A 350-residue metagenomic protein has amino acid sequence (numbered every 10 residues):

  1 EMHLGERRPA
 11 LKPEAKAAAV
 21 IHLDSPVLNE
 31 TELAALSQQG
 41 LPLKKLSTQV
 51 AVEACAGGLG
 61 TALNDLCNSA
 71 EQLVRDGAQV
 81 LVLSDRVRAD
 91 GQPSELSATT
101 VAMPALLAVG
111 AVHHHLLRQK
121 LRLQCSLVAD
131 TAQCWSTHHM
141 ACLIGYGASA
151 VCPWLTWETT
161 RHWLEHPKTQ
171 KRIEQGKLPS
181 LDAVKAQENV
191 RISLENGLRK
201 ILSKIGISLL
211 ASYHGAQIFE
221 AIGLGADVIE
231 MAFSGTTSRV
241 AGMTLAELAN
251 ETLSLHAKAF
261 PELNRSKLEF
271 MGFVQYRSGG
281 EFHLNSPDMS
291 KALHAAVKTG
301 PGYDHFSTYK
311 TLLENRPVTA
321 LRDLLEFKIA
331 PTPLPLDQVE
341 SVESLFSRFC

Functional and structural regions predicted by a protein language model:
E1-G58, S69-L73, G77-A78, H139-M140 (+4 more regions): Flexible, glycine-rich loop/tail regions that form catalytic "lids" or insertion modules at the edges of active sites
L43-K45, V80-L83, Q124-V128, A150: Structural preference for beta-strand elements that scaffold enzyme active sites
D76-Q79, S84-A98, Q124: C-terminal amphipathic alpha-helical interaction region
D85, V112, L143, L209: Conserved, mostly hydrophobic/aromatic
R86-R88, A132, A148, L155-T160: Short, ordered loop/turn segments at secondary-structure junctions
D90-A111, T159-K168: Active-site-adjacent beta->alpha loops and helix N-cap segments on the catalytic face of soluble alpha/beta enzymes
S97-L127, V190-N196, K200: Alpha-helix-loop-beta-strand connector modules within alpha/beta enzyme cores
Q133-G147: Catalytic cores of alpha/beta
